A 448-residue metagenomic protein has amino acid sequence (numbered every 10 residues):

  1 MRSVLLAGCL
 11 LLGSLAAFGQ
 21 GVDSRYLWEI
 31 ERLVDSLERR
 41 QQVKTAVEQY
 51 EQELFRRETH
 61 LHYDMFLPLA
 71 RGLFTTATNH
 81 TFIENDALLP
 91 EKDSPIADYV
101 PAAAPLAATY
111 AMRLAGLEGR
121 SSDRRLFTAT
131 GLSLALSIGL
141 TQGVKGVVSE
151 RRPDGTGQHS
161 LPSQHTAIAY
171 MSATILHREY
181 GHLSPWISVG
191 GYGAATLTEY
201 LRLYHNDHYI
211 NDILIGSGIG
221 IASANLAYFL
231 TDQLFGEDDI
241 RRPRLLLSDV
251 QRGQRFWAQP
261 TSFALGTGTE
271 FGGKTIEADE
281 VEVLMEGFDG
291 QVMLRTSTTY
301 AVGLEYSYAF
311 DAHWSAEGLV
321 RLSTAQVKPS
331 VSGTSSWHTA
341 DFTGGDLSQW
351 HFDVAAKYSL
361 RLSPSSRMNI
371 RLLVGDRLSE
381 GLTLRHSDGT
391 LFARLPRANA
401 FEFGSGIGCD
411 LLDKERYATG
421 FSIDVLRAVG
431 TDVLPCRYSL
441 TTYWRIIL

Functional and structural regions predicted by a protein language model:
G21-Y204, L319-R321, K328-S336: Hydrophobic alpha-helical bundle signature of multipass membrane enzymes
Y63, I168, Q259, T296-V302 (+4 more regions): Residues that define the transmembrane beta-barrel architecture of outer-membrane proteins
T78-I96, F271-G303: Surface-exposed strand-loop-strand hairpins of Gram-negative outer-membrane beta-barrel proteins
G116-R124, T128, V147-P153, E305-D388 (+1 more regions): Gram-negative (and chloroplast) outer-membrane scaffold detector with strong preference for beta-barrel transmembrane
L183-W186, Q254-L265, A312-G318, P364-I370 (+3 more regions): Outer-envelope beta-barrel architecture signal
L230, L234, S248-R252, F256-T267 (+1 more regions): Outer-membrane beta-barrel "beta-signal"
G236, G273-E282, E286-T296, A325-Q349 (+2 more regions): Extracellular/periplasm-exposed beta-strand and loop segments of Gram-negative cell-envelope proteins, dominated by
A356-L448: Outer-membrane beta-barrel transmembrane domain signature
